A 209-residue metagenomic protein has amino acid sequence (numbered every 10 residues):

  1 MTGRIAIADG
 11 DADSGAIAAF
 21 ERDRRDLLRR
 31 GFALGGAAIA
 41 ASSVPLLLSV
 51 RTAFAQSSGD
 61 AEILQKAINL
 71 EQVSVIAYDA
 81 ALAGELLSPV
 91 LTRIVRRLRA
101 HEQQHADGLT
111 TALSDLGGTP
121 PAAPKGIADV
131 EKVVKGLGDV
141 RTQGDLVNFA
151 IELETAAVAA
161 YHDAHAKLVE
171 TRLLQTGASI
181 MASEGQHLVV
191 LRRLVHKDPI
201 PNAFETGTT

Functional and structural regions predicted by a protein language model:
T2-R22, F32-G36, S42-T209: All-alpha RGS (Regulator of G-protein Signaling) helical domain and cognate RGS-like helical scaffolds
